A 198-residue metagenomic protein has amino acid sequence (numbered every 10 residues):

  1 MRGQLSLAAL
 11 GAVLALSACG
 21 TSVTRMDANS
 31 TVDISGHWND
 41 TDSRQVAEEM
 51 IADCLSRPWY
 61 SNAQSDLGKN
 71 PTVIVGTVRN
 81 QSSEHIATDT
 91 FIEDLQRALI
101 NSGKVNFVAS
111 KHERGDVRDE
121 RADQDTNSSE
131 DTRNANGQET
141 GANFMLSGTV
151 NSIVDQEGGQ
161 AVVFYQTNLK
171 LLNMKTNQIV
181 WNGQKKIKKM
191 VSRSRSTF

Functional and structural regions predicted by a protein language model:
M1-C19: Sec-dependent bacterial lipoprotein signal peptides
V13-H37, T197-F198: Bacterial Sec signal peptide processing site at the extreme N-terminus
G20-V23, N143-V191, R195: Amphipathic beta-strand/beta-sheet edge segments enriched in Tyr/Trp
V32-T41, V78-I86: Second-shell loop/turn segments in exported
N39-I51: Phosphate/oxyanion-binding active-site loops and adjacent basic polyanion-contact surfaces
E49, D53-Q64, G68-N127, T176-N182: N-terminal segment of the mature soluble domain
E49-M50, C54, T72-V78, N127-Q156: A short, hydrophobic beta-strand-centered structural micro-motif
T126-N127, R193-F198: Short, surface-exposed secondary-structure junctions/capping segments
